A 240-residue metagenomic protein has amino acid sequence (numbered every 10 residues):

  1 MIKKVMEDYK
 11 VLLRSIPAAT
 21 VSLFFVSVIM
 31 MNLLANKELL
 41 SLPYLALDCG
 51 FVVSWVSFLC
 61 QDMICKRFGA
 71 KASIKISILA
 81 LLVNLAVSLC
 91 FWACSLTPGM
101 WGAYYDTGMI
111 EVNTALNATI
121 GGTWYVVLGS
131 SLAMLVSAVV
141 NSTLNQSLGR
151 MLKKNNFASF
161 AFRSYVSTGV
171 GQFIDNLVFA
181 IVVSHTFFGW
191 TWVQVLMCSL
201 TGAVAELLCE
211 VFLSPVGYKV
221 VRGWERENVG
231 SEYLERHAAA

Functional and structural regions predicted by a protein language model:
M1-A86: Hydrophobic transmembrane alpha-helices
V5, F157-R163, F173-A180, W190-A240: Alpha-helical transmembrane segments and their cytosolic interface
S27, M31, N36, S57-Q61 (+5 more regions): Alpha-helical transmembrane segments of polytopic integral membrane proteins, especially the permease/helical cores
L47-V52, L128-V136, V166, V170 (+3 more regions): Hydrophobic alpha-helical transmembrane segments of multi-pass membrane proteins
S77, T168, N176-T186: A structural feature that tracks compact, well-ordered secondary-structure segments with a strong bias toward
A80-L81, N113-M134, R163-S167: Alpha-helical membrane-spanning segments of integral membrane proteins, especially the hydrophobic core of TM bundles
N84-Y105, M134-S142: Transmembrane alpha-helix/helix-exit interface in multi-pass inner-membrane proteins
C94-Y125: Membrane-interface interhelical connector segments
